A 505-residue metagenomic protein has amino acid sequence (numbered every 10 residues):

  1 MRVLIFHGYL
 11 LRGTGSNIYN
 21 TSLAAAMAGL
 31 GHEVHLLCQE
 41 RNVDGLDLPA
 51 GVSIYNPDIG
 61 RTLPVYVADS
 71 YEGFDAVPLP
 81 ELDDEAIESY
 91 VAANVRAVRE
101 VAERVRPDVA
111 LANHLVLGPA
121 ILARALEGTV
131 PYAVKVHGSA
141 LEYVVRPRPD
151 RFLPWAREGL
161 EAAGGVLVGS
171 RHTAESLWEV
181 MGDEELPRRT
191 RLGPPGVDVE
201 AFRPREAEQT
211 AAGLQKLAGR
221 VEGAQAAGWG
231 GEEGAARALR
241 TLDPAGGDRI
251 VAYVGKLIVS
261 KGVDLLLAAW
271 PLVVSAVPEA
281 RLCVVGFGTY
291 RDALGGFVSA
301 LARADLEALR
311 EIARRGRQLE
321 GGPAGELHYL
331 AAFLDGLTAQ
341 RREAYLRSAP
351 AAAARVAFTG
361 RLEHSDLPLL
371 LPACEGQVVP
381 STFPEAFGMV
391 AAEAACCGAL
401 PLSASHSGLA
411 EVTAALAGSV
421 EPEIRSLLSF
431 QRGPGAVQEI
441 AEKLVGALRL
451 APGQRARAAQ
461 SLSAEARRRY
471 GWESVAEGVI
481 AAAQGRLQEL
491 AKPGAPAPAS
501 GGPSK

Functional and structural regions predicted by a protein language model:
M1-D58, A497, G501, K505: N-terminal subdomain of nucleotide-sugar transferases
G15, G435, E439, P452-A483: A charged, aromatic-enriched C-terminal amphipathic alpha-helix characteristic of glycosyltransferases across folds
L36-V105, Q215, L301, R310-A353 (+1 more regions): A conserved catalytic-core segment of Leloir-type glycosyltransferases
E40, H172, G193-G196, E208: Carbohydrate-associated surface elements
P149-V166: Membrane-proximal helix-turn-helix segments that form the acceptor-binding/catalytic region of lipid-linked
T210-K261, L267-W270, C283-V285: Conserved donor-binding/catalytic core segment of Leloir-type glycosyltransferases
L214-G234, D292, A410-R449: Change "using UDP/GDP/dTDP sugars" to "using nucleotide sugars
L400-S403, G408-A414: Short hydrophobic beta-strand element within catalytic cores of glycosyltransferases and related nucleotide-activated
